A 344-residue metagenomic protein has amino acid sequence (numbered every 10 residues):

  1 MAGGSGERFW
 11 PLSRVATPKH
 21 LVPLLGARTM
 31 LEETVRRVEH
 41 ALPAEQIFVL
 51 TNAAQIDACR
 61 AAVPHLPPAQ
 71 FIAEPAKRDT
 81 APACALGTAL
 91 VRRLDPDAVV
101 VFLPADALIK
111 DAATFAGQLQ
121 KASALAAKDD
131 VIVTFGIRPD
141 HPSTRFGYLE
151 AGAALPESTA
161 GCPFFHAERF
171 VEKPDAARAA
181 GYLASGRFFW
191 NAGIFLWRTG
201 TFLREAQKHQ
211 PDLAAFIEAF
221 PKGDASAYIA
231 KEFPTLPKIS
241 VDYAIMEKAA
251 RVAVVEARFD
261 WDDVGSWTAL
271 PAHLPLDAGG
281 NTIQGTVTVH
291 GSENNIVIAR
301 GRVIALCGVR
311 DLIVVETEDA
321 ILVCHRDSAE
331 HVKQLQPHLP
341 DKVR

Functional and structural regions predicted by a protein language model:
M1-A2, L50, V101-P104, T134-R138 (+3 more regions): Short beta-strand segments
R8-P11, V15-P18, P23-Q120, I137 (+1 more regions): Conserved N-terminal catalytic core of the sugar/cofactor nucleotidyltransferase
L21, F71, I132-T134, R251-V254: Conserved beta-strand scaffold positions in the cores of enzyme catalytic domains, especially in NTP/NDP-utilizing
F48, V100, E168, R187 (+3 more regions): A residue-level structural signature of the nucleotidyltransferase/glycosyltransferase Rossmann-like core
K77-P82, H141-S143, A176-R178, W261-D263: A short acidic, often aromatic-flanked loop/helix-cap motif at beta-alpha or helix-coil junctions that lines enzyme
A112-T235, A253, R326: Conserved core of the sugar-phosphate nucleotidyltransferase
W197-R344: Left-handed beta-helix
